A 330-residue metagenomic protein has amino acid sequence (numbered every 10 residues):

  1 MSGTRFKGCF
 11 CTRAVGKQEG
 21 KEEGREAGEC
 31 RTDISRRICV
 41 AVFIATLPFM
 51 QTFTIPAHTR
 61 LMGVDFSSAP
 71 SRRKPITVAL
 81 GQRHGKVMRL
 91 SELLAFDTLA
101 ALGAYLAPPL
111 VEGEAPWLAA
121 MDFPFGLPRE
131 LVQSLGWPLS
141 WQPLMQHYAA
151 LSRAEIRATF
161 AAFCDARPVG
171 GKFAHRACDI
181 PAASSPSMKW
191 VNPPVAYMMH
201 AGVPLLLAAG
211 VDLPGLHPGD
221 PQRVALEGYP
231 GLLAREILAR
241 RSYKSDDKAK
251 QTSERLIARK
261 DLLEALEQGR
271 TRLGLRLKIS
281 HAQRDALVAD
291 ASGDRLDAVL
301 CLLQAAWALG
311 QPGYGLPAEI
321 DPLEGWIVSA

Functional and structural regions predicted by a protein language model:
C9-C11, C30, C39: Cysteine-centered motifs
R37-V40, T46: Short, positively charged and aromatic/hydrophobic N-terminal segments
Q51-M62, F66-A330: RNase H-like (RuvC/DEDD) metal-dependent nuclease/polynucleotide-processing core
